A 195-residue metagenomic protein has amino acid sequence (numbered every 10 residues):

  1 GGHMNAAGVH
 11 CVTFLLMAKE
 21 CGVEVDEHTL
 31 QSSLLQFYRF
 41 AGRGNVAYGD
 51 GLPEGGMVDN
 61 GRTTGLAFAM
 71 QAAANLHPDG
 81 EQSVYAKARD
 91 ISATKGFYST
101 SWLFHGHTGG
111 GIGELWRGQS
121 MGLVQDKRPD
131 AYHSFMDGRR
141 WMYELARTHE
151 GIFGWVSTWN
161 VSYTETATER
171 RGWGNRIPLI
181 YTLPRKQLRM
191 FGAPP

Functional and structural regions predicted by a protein language model:
G1-L115, G122-S134: Extended ligand-binding clefts on enzyme/binding-domain cores
L76-P78, S83-T94, S120-P195: Terminal, non-catalytic domain-edge segments
